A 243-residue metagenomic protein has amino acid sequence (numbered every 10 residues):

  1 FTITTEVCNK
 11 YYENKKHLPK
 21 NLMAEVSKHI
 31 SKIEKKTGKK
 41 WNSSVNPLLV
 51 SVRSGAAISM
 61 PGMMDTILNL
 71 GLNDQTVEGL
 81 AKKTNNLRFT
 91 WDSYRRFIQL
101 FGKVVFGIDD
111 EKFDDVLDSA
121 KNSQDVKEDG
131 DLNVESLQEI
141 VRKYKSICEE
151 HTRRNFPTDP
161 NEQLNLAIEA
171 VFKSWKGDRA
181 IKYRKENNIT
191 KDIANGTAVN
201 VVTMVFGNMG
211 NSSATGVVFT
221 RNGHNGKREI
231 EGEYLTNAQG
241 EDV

Functional and structural regions predicted by a protein language model:
F1-V243: Nucleotide/phosphate-binding sheet-loop regions of phosphoryl- and nucleotidyl-transfer enzymes
